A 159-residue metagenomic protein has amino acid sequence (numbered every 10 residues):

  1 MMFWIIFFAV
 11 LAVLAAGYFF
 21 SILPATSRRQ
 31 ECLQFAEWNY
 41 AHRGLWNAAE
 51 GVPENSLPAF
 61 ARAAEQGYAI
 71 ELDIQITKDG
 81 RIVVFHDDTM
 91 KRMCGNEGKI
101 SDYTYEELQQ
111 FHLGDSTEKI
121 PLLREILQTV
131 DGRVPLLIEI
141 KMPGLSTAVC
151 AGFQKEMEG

Functional and structural regions predicted by a protein language model:
M2-G159: Phosphate-group recognition and catalysis centered on beta-loop-alpha active-site segments
